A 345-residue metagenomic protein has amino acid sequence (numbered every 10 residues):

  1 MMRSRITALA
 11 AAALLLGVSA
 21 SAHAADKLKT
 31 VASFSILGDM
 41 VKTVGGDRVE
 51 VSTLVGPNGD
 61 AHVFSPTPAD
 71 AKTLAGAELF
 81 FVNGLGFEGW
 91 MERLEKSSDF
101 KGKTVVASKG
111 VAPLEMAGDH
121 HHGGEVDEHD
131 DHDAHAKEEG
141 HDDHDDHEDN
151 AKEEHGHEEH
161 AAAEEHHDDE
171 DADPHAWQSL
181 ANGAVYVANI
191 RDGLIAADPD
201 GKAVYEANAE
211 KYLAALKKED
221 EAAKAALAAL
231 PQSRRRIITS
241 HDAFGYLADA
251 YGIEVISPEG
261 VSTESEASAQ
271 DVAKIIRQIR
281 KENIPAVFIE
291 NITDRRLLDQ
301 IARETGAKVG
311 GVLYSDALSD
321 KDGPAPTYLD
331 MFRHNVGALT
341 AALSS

Functional and structural regions predicted by a protein language model:
M2-H23: Gram-negative bacterial Sec-dependent N-terminal signal peptides
H23-S345: Extracytoplasmic metal-acquisition and chelation regions
